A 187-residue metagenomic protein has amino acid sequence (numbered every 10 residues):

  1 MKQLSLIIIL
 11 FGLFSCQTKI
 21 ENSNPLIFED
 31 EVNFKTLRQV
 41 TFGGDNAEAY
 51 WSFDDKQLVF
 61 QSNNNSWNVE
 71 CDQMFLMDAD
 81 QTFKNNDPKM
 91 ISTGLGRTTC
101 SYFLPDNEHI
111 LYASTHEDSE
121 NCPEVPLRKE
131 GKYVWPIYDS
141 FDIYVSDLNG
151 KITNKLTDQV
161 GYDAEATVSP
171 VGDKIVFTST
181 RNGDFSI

Functional and structural regions predicted by a protein language model:
L13-S15: C-terminal motif of bacterial Sec signal peptides marking the signal peptidase cleavage site
I20-K35, S140-F141: Blade/loop signatures of beta-propeller domains
P25-I27, K35-E70: Beta-strand-rich domains and repeat architectures in extracellular enzymes and scaffolds, especially beta-propellers
F42-D45, Q61-M74, S92-T98, A113-I143 (+2 more regions): A flexible loop/linker signature enriched in serine peptidases of the S9 family
E48-Y50, C100, E165: Conserved beta-strand position repeated once per blade in WD40 beta-propeller domains
F53-D54, P105-D106, P170-V171: Residue-level detector of Asp-centered blade-edge/turn motifs that repeat once per structural unit in beta-propeller
D55-V59, I110, I175-V176: Hydrophobic beta-strand positions that form the internal "hydrophobic ladder" of WD40/Gbeta-like beta-propeller blades
D78-F83, D147-K151: Short loop/turn segments that connect beta-strands within beta-propeller blades
